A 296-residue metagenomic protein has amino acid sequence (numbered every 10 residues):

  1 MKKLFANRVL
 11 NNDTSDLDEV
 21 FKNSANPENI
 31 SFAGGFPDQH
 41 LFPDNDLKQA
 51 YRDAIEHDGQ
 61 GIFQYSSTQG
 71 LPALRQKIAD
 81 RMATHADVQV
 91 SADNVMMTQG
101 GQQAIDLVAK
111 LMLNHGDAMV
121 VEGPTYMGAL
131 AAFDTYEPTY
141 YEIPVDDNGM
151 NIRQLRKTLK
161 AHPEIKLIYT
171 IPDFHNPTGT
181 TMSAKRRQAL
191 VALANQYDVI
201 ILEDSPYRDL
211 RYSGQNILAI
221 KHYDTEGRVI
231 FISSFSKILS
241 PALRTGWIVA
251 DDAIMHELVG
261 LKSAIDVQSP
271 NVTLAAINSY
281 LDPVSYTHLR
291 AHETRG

Functional and structural regions predicted by a protein language model:
M1-A6: Generic N-terminal amphipathic, Lys/Arg-enriched alpha-helix
L10-G100, L281-D282: N-terminal small-domain helix-loop-helix segment of the aminotransferase-like
V20, L190, T287: Aromatic/hydrophobic pocket-lining residues that form π-stacking "cages" and hydrophobic walls in ligand
G35-Q39, Q102, Y126, D173-H175 (+4 more regions): Short, solvent-exposed loop/turn segments at secondary-structure junctions
E56, G61-Y197, R208-L210, Q215-E226: Conserved core of the PLP fold type I
D204: Glycine-centered flexible beta-alpha turn that most often forms the glycine-rich phosphate-binding loop
K221-E257, S269-V272: Active-site PLP attachment segment
T287-G296: Conserved small/polar residues in nucleotide/adenosyl-binding loops
